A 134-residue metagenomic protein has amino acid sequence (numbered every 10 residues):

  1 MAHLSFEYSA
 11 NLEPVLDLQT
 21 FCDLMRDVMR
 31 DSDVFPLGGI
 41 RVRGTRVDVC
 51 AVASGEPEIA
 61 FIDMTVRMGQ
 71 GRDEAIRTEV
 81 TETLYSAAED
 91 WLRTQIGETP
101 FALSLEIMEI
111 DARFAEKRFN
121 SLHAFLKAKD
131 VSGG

Functional and structural regions predicted by a protein language model:
M1-G134: A domain-level signal for the structural core that forms small-molecule/cofactor-binding pockets and catalytic centers
